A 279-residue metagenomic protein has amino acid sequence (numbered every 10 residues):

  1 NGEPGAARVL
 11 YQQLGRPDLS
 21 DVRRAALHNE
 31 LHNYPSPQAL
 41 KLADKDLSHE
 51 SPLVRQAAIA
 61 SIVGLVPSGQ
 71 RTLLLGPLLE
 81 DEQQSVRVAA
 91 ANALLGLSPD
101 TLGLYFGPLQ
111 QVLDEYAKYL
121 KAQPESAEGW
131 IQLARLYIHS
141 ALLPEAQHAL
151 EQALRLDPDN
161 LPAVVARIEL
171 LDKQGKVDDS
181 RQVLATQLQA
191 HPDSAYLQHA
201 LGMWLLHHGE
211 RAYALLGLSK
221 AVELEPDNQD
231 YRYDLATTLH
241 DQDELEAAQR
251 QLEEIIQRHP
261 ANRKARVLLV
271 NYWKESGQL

Functional and structural regions predicted by a protein language model:
Q12-P17, L42-E50, L74-E82, E115-A122: Alpha-solenoid HEAT/Armadillo-like helical repeat scaffolds in large eukaryotic proteins
R24, R55, R87-V88: Residue-level detector of extended alpha-helical repeat arrays and alpha-solenoid scaffolds
Y34, H49-E50, L65, D81-E82 (+5 more regions): Structural marker of alpha-solenoid helical repeat scaffolds
P37-Q38, G69-T72, Y105-K118, S140-Q152 (+4 more regions): Structural signature of tandem alpha-helical TPR/SEL1-like repeats, specifically the intra-repeat loop/turn
A57, S61, A89, A93 (+5 more regions): Canonical tetratricopeptide repeat
